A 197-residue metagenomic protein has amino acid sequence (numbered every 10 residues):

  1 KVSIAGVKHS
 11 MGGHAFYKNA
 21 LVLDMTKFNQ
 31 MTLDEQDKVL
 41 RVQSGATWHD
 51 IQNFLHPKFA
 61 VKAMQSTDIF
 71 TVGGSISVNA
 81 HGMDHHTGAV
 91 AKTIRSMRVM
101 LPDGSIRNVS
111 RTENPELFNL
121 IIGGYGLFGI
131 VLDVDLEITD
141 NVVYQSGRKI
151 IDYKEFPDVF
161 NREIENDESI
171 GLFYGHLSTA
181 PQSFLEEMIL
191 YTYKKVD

Functional and structural regions predicted by a protein language model:
K1-S66, N79-D84: Glycine-rich N-terminal segment of FAD-binding domains in flavoprotein oxidoreductases, spanning the beta-loop-helix
A5, V42, T71, N79 (+2 more regions): Short conserved micro-motifs on helix faces and helix-strand junctions that flank and scaffold key functional residues
G12-Q30, H85-G104, I130-E137: Structural signature of FAD isoalloxazine-binding scaffolds in flavoprotein oxidoreductases
Y17, M25, M64, F70 (+4 more regions): A short, structural micro-pattern
E35, T71, L101: Short, acidic, Ser/Thr-enriched surface-loop or helix-capping motifs
G82-T87, L117-L120: Catalytic micro-motifs at enzyme active sites that drive phosphoryl/nucleotidyl and oxygen chemistry
R95-D197: C-terminal substrate-binding/cap subdomain adjacent to the FAD-binding core in PCMH-type and related FAD-linked
